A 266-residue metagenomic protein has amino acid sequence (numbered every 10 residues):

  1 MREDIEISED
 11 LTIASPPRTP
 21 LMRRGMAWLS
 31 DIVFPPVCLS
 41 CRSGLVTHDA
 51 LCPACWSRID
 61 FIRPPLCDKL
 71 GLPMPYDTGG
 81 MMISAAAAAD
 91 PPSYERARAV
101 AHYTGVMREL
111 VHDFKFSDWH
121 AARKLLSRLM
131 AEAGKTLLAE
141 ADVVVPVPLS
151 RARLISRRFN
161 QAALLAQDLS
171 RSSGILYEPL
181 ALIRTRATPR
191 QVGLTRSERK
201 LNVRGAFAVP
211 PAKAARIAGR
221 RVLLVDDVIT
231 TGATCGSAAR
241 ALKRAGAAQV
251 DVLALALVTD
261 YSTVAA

Functional and structural regions predicted by a protein language model:
M1-A266: Glycine-rich phosphate/pyrophosphate-handling loop used in enzymes and phosphotransfer proteins
